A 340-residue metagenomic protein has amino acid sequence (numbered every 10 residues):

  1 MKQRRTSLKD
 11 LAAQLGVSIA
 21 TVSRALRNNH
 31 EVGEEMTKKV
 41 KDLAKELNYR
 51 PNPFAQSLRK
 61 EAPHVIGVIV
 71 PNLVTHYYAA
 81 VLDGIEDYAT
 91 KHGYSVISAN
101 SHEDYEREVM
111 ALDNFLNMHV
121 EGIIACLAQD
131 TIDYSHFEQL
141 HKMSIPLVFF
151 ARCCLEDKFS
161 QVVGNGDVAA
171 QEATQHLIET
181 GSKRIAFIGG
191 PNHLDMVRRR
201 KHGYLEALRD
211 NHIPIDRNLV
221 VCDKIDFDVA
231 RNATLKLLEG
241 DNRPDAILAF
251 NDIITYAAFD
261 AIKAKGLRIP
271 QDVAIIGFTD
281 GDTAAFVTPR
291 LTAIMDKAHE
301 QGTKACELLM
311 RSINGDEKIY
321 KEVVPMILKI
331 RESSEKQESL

Functional and structural regions predicted by a protein language model:
M1-H64, E338: N-terminal helix-turn-helix DNA-binding module of bacterial transcription factors
M1-Q3, S7, E61-Q175, E179 (+1 more regions): Alpha-helical recognition/docking segments in bacterial nutrient-uptake and carbohydrate-utilization systems
Q14, I19-R24, L58-V74, H176 (+1 more regions): Short beta-strand segments enriched in small/hydrophobic residues
P71-A80, S98-R107, Q129, R152 (+6 more regions): Hinge/beta->alpha junction and helix N-cap segments in small-molecule ligand-binding domains
V120-L127, V148, A186-I188, D241-N251 (+1 more regions): Periplasmic-binding protein-like
R184, I215-L219, I269-I275: Short acidic capping loops at alpha-helix termini that bridge into adjacent secondary structure
A233-L340: Flexible loop/turn connectors
